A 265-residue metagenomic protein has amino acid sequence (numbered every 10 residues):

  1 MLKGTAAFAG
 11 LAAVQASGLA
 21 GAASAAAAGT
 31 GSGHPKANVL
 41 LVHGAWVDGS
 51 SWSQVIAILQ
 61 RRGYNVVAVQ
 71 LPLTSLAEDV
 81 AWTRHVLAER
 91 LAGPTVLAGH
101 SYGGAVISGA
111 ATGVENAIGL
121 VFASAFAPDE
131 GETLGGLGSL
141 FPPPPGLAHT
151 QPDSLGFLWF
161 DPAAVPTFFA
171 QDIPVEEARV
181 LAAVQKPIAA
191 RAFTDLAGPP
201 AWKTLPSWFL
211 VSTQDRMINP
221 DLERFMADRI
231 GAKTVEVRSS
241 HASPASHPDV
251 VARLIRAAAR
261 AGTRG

Functional and structural regions predicted by a protein language model:
M1-G21: N-terminal export signals
A16-K36: C-terminal segment of N-terminal export signals and the immediately downstream linker at the start of the mature
P35-L76: Conserved HGGG/HGGXW glycine-rich cap/lid loop of the alpha/beta-hydrolase fold
A98-G99, G103, I107: Gly/Ala-rich beta-loop-alpha elbow adjacent to hydrolase catalytic centers
N116-A117, V121-D153, P162, A189: Flexible "cap/lid" loop of the alpha/beta hydrolase fold
F209-V211: Short beta-strand/loop motif that positions the catalytic acidic residue of the alpha/beta-hydrolase fold
T213-R238, A245: Conserved loop-alpha-helix segment in the C-terminal half of the alpha/beta-hydrolase fold that carries the catalytic
V235-G265: Catalytic active-site module of serine/aspartate enzymes centered on a nucleophile-bearing elbow/loop
